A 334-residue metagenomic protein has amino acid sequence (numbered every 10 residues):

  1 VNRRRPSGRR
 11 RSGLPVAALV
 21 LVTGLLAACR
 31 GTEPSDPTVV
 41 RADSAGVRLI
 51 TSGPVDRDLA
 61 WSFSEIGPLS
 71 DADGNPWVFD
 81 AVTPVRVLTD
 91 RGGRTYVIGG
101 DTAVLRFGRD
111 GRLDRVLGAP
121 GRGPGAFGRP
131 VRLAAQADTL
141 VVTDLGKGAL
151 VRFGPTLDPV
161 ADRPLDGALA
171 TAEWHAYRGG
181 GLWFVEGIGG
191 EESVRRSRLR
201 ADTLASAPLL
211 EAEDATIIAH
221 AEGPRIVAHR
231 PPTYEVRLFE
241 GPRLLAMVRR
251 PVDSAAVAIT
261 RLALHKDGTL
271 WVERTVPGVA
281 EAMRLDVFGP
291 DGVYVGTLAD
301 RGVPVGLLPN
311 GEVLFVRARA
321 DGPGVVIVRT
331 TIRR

Functional and structural regions predicted by a protein language model:
V1-A27: Sec-dependent bacterial lipoprotein signal peptides
A28-R334: Eukaryotic scaffold repeat domains enriched in small/polar residues
